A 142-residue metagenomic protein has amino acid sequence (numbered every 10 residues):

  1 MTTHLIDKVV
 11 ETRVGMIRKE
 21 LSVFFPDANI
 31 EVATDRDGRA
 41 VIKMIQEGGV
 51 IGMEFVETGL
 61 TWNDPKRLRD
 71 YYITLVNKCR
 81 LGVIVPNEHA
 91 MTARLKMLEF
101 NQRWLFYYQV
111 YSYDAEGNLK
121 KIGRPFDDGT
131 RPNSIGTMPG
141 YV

Functional and structural regions predicted by a protein language model:
M1-G38: Acidic-basic catalytic patches of nuclease active cores, encompassing PD-(D/E)XK and other metal-cofactor nuclease
E11-V14, T61-R69, M91-R94: Well-ordered, non-membrane alpha-helical segments in soluble/globular domains
D35, Q46, D114-E116: Acidic surface patches and DE-rich sequence motifs
V41-D70, T74, L81: Conserved catalytic cores of phosphodiester-cleaving nucleases, focusing on short active-site segments
T74-N77, F100-Q102: Nucleic-acid endonuclease domains
N77-L81, L105-F106: Short glycine-/polar-rich loops that comprise or flank the Walker A/P-loop and associated switch/sensor motifs
V83-P86: Short internal beta-strands
E88-V142: Domain-level recognition of nuclease-like catalytic cores that cleave nucleotide substrates
